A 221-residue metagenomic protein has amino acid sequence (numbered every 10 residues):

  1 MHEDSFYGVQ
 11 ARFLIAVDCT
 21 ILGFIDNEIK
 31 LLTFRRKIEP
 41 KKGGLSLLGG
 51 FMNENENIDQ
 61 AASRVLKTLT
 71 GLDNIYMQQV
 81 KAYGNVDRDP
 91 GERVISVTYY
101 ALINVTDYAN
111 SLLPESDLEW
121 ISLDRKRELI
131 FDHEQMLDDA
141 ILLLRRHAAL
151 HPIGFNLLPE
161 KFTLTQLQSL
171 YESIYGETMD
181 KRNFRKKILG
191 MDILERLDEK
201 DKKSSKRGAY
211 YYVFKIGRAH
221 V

Functional and structural regions predicted by a protein language model:
M1-D4: Short Pro/Gly-enriched beta-strand edge/turn motifs at strand-loop
Y7-S46: N-terminal strand-loop-strand
F13-V17, Q60-S63, L69-N110, H147-G154 (+1 more regions): Active-site segment of metal-dependent pyrophosphate-handling enzymes, primarily the Nudix hydrolase catalytic core
K30-R35, G44-D73, Q79: Glycine/small-residue-rich interface belts in oligomeric ring/scaffold proteins and their assembly partners
Y100, A109-L144, A148, E160-T165 (+1 more regions): NUDIX/MutT-family hydrolases
S169-T178: Short helix-coil junctions and helix-kink-helix linkers
R182, G190-S204, A209: Phosphate-/nucleic-acid-contacting segments
A219-V221: Conserved small/polar residues in nucleotide/adenosyl-binding loops
